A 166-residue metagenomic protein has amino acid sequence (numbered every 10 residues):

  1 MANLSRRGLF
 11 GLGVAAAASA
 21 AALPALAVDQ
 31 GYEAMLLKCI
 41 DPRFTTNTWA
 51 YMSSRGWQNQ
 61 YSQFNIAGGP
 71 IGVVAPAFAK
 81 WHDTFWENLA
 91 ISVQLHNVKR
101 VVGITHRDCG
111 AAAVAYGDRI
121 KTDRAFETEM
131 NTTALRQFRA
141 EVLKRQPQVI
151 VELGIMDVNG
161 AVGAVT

Functional and structural regions predicted by a protein language model:
M1-A16: N-terminal secretory signal peptides and thylakoid transit peptides that target proteins across membranes
S5, Q30-Y32, N97: Residue-level preference for short coil/turn positions at secondary-structure junctions
L12-G13, V28-H82, M156-G163: Short, conserved "active-site rim" segments that organize catalytic pockets and cofactor/ligand binding
D41, F78, H82-F85, T128-L135: Solvent-exposed, acidic/flexible segments
W49, W86-L89, T132-R139: Extracytoplasmic/secreted envelope proteins and their assembly/folding machinery, especially bacterial periplasmic
N59-T122: Short HxH-centered metal-ligating active-site micro-motif
Q94-V165: Glycine/proline-rich loop-helix segments at beta-alpha junctions forming the active-site rim of enzyme cores
